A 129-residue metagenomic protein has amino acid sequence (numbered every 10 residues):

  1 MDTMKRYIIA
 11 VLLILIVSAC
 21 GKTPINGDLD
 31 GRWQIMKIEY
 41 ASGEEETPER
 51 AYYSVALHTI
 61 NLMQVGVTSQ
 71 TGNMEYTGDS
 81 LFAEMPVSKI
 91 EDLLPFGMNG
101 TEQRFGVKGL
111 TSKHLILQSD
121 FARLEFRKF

Functional and structural regions predicted by a protein language model:
K5-V11: Sec-dependent signal peptide recognition, specifically the positively charged N-region followed immediately by
I16-A19: C-terminal motif of bacterial Sec signal peptides marking the signal peptidase cleavage site
G21-T23: Bacterial signal peptide processing site
D28-E44: Tryptophan-anchored aromatic micro-motifs
Q34-E39, L57, E84-I90, D120: Generic short beta-strand segments
E45-S88: N-terminal glycine/threonine-rich, aromatic-flanked beta-hairpin/loop signature
A83-K108: An anionic, turn-rich surface loop/hairpin at beta-sheet edges that serves as a generic interaction/coordination patch
G106-E125: Short, exposed beta-strand-loop hairpins at the edges of beta-sheets in extracellular/periplasmic proteins
